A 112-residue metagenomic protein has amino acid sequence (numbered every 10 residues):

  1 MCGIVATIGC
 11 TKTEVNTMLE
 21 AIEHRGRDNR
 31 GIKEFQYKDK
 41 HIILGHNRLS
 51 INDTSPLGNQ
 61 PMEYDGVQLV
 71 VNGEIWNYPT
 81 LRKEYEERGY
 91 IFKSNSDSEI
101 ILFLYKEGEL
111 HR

Functional and structural regions predicted by a protein language model:
M1-R112: N-terminus-centric sequence/structural signature that marks the extreme N-terminus and adjacent "lid/interface" module
